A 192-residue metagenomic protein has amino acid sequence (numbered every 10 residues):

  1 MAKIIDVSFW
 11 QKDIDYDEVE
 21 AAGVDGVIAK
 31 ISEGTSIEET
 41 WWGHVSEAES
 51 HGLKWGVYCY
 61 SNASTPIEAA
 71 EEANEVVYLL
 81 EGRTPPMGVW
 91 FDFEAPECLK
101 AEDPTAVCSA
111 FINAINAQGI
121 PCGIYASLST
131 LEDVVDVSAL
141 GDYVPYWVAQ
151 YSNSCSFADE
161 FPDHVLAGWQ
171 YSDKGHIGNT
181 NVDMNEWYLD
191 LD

Functional and structural regions predicted by a protein language model:
M1-P121: Substrate-binding cleft of extracellular glycoside hydrolase catalytic domains
M1-Q11, A21, V137-D192: Functionally critical loop-and-helix segments that line ligand-binding/catalytic clefts of soluble enzyme domains
S36, S64, L131, C155 (+1 more regions): Flexible, glycine-rich phosphate/dinucleotide-binding loops and adjacent beta-alpha linkers at cofactor/substrate
L53, E75-R83, V135, A139-Q150: Short, structured secondary-structure boundary patches
C59, A126, Q150: Short beta-strand/turn micro-motifs composed of small residues that flank or help shape donor/cofactor-binding pockets
E68-E71, T130-L140: Glycine-rich, charge-decorated loop segments at or immediately adjacent to ligand/cofactor-binding or catalytic sites
E102-P104, D133-V137, T180: A short secondary-structure junction signal
I115-D133: Aromatic-lined carbohydrate-recognition surfaces of secreted/lumenal glycan-active proteins
